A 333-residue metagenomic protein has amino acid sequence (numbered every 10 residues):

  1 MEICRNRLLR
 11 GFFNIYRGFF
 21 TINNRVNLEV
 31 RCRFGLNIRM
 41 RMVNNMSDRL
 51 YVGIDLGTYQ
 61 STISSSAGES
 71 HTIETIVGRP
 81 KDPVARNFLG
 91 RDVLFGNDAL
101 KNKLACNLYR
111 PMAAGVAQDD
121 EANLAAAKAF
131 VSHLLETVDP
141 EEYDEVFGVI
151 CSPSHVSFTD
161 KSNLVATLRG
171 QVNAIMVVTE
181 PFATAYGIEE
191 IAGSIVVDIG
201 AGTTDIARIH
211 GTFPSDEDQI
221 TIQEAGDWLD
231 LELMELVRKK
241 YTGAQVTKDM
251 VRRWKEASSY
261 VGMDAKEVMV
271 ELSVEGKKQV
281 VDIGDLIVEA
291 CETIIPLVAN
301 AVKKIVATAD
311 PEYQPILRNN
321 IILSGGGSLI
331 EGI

Functional and structural regions predicted by a protein language model:
F19, V30-T58, T62-I199, I209-I321 (+1 more regions): Nucleotide/phosphate-binding catalytic cleft detector across ATP-hydrolyzing and phosphate-transferring enzymes
G202: Short glycine-rich anion-binding loops that position phosphate/pyrophosphate groups of nucleotides and phosphorylated
D205-I206: Positively charged, low-complexity, intrinsically disordered RNA-binding extensions
